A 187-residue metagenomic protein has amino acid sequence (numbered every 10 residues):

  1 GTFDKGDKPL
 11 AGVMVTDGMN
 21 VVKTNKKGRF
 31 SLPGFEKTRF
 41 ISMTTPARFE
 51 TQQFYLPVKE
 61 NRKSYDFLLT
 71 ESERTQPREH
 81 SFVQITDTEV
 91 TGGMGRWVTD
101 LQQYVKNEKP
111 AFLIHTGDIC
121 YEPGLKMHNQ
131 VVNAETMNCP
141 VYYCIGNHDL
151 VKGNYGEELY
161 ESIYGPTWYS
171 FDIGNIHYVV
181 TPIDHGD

Functional and structural regions predicted by a protein language model:
G1-A11: Structural motif
G1-T2, D87, D118, G146 (+1 more regions): Cofactor-binding loop segments of dinucleotide-utilizing enzymes, especially the Rossmann-like FAD- and NAD(P)+-binding
P9, G34, T75-R78, K106-N107 (+3 more regions): Extracellular/periplasmic catalytic domains that process cell-envelope and extracellular macromolecules
P9-A11, T16-P33: Short, acidic Ser/Thr/Gly-rich low-complexity loop/linker segments typical of extracellular and cell-surface proteins
T24, T91-G95, V151, D187: Short, solvent-exposed loop/turn elements at domain surfaces
F35-M127: N-terminal active-site segment of His-dependent metallophosphoesterases
T44-P57, N61, K126-D187: Extended active-site neighborhood of metal-dependent phosphoesterases/phosphodiesterases
